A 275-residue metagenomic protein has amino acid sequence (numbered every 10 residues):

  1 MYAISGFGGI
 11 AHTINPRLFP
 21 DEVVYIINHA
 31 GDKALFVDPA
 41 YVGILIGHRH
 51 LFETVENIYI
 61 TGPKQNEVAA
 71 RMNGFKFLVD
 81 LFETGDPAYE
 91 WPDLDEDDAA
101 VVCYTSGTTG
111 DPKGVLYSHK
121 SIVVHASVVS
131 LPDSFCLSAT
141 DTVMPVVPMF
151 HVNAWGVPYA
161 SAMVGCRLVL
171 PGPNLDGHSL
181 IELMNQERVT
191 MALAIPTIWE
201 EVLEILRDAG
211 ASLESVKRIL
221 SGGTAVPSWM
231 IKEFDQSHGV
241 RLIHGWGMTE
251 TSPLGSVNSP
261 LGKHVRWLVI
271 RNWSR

Functional and structural regions predicted by a protein language model:
M1-H12, P16-P20, N28-A34, A139-T142 (+2 more regions): A short helix-loop-beta submotif of the ANL/AMP-binding
I4, L35, A99, T105-T108 (+8 more regions): Conserved S/T- and glycine-rich ATP-binding loop of Class I adenylate-forming
G6-D80, L94: Structural core segment of the AMP-binding/adenylate-forming
G8, T108, G165, G223 (+1 more regions): Conserved G/P- and acidic residue-centered "switch" motifs that form tight phosphate/ATP-binding loops in soluble
N15, L137, V146-H151, T224: Conserved AMP-binding
D86-D97, V102-M144, G156, C166 (+2 more regions): Conserved adenylate-forming
V123-T142, F150-T190, I205-L206: Conserved AMP-binding/adenylation subdomain of ANL enzymes
V189-A194, L203-W267: Gly/Ser/Thr-rich phosphate-binding loop
